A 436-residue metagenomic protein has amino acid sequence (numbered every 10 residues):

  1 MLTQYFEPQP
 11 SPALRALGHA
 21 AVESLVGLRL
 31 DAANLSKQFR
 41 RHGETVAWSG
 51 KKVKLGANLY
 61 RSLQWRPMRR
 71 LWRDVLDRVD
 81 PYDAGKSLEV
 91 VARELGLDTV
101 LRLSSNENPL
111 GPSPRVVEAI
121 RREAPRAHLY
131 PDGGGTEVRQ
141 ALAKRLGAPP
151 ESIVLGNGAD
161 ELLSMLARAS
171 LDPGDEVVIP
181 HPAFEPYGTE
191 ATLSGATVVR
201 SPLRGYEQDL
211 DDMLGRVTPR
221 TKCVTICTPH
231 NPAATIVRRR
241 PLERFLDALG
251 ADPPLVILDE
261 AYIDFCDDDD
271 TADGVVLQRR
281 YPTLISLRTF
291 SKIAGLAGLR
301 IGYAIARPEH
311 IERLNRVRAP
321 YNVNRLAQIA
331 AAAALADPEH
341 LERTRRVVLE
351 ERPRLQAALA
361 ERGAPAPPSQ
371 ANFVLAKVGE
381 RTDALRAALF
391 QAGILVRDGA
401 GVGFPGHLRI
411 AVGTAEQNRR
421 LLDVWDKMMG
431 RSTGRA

Functional and structural regions predicted by a protein language model:
P10, L35-K37, G43-V46, Y60-R61: Short terminal hydrophobic/aromatic SLiMs and anchors at protein ends
A16, L30-S36, S49: Small-residue helix-boundary/cleavage micro-motifs
M68-D160, M165, A436: N-terminal small-domain helix-loop-helix segment of the aminotransferase-like
S113, G134, T283-P367: PLP-dependent aminotransferase class I/II
A169-C227: PLP-dependent aminotransferase-like
T192, Q208-R220, P232-I293: Active-site pre-lysine segment of PLP-dependent enzymes
V348-L349, P353, A357-A392, L408: Conserved PLP-binding catalytic core of the aspartate aminotransferase-like
A388-R397, G401-A436: PLP-dependent enzyme catalytic core of the Aspartate aminotransferase-like
